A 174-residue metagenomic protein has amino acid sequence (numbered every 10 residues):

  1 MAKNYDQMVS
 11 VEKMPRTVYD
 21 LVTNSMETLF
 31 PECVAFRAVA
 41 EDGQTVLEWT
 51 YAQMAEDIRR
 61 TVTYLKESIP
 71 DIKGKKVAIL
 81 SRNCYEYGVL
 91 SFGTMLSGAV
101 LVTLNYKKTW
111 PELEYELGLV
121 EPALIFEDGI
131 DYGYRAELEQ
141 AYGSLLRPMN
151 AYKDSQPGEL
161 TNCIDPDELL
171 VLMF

Functional and structural regions predicted by a protein language model:
M1-W49, Q53-S68, K73, G118: N-lobe entry segment of adenylate-forming
P31-V34, Q156-F174: Conserved pre-ATP/AMP-binding loop-to-beta segment of ANL
T45-E48, V62-K108: Conserved AMP-binding/adenylate-forming
S81, L104-N105, E127-D128, Q140-Y152: Short beta-strand elements of ligand-binding domains
G93, L138, F174: Hydrophobic/aromatic ligand-binding patch that stacks against planar heteroaromatic rings of cofactors or nucleotides
K108-E137, S155-Q156: Conserved ATP-dependent adenylate/AMP-binding module captured primarily in the ANL superfamily
